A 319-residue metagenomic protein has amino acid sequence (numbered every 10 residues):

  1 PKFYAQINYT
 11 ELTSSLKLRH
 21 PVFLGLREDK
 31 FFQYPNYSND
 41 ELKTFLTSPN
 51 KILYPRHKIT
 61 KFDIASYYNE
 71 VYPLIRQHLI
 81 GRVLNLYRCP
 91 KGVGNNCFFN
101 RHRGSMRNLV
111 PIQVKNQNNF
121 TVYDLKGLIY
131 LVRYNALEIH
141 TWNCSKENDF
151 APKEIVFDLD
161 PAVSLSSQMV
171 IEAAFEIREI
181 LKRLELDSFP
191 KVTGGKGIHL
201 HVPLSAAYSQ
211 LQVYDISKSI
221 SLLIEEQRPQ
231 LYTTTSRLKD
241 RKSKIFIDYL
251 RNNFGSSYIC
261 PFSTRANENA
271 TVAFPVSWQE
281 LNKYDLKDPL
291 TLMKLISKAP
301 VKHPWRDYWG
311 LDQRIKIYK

Functional and structural regions predicted by a protein language model:
P1-S66, R76-G81, Y134-I155, P161-S167 (+2 more regions): C-terminal accessory nucleic-acid interaction domains of nucleic acid-metabolism proteins
D63, E172, G195: Short, well-structured alpha-helical interface segments that form or flank functional binding sites
E70-Q168, E172-A174, R178, K182 (+2 more regions): Basic, nucleic-acid-interacting segments
L86-P90, S188-G194, T235-K239: Short beta-strand
M169, V192-G194, Q212: Short, contiguous, pocket-lining structural segments that sit at or immediately flank catalytic/ligand-binding sites
E176, H199, I216-S219: Non-catalytic alpha-helical scaffold/packing segments enriched in small hydrophobic residues
V192-V202: Short, conserved phosphate-binding/catalytic loop or strand-edge motifs used in phosphoryl-/nucleotidyl-transfer
H201-V213: Catalytic palm subdomain of template-directed nucleic-acid polymerases, centered on the conserved carboxylate motif
